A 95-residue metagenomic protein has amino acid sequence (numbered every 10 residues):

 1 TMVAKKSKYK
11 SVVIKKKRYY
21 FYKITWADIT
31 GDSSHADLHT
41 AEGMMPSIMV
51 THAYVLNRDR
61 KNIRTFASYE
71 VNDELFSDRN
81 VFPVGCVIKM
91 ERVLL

Functional and structural regions predicted by a protein language model:
V3-L95: Conserved RNA-binding domains used in RNP assembly and mRNA/RNA metabolism
